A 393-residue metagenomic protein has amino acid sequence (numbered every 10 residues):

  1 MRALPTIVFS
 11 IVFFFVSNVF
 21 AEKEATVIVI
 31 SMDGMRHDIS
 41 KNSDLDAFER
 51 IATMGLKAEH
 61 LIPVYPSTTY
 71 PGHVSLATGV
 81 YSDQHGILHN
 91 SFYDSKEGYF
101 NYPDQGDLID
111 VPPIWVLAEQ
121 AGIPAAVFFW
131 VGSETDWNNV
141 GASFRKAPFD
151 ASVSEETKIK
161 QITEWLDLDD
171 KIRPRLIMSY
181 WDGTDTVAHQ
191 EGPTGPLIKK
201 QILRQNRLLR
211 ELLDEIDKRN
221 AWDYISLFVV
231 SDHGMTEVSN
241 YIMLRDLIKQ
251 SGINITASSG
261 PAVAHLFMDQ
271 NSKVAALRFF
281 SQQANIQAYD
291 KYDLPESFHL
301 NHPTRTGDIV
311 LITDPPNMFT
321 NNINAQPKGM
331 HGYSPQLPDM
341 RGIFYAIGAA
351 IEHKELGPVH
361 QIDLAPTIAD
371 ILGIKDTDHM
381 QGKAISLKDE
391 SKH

Functional and structural regions predicted by a protein language model:
V16-N18: N-terminal signal peptide c-region/cleavage motif recognized by signal peptidases
E24-R36, R50-I51, L76, A118 (+8 more regions): Beta-strand elements within well-structured catalytic alpha/beta cores of enzymes that handle phosphate/sulfate esters
S40-Q84: Short, structured active-site-proximal loop/turn typified by the sulfatase FGly-forming signature C/S-X-P-X-R
V80-P193, N285, T320: His/Asp/Glu-rich, glycine-adjacent segments that coordinate divalent cations and/or stabilize oxyanion chemistry on
S143-L168, K199-R207, K249-A262: Acidic, His- and aromatic-enriched active-site or binding-groove loops in soluble protein domains that engage sugars
E156-D167, T184-I225, R278, I368: A long, amphipathic alpha-helix that forms part of the scaffold/cap immediately adjacent to metal-dependent active
W222-Y224, S231-D269: Acidic/histidine-rich catalytic neighborhood
A257-T367: Active-site neighborhoods of enzymes that stabilize oxyanions during catalysis
